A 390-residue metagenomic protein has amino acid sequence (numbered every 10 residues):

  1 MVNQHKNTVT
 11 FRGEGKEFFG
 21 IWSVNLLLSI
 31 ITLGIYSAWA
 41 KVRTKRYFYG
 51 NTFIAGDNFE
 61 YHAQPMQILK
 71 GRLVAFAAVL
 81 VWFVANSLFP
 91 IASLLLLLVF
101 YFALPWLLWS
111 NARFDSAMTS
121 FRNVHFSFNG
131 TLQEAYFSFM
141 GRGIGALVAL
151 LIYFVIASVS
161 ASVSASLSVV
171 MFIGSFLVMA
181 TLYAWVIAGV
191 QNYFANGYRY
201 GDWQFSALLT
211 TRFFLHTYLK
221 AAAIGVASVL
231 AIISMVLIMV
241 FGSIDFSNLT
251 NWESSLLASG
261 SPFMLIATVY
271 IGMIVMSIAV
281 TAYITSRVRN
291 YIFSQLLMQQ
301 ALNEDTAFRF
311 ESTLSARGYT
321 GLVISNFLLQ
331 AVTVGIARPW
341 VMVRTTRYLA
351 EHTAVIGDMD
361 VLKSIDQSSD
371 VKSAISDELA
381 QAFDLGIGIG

Functional and structural regions predicted by a protein language model:
M1-F18, W22-F154, L177-N192: Transmembrane-helix bundle segments that line or gate the permeation/cavity pathway in multi-pass membrane proteins
V2, A222, V226, L237-I238 (+2 more regions): Intrinsically disordered cytosolic tails
G15, Q64-A77, N129-V148, A207-S228 (+1 more regions): Loop-to-transmembrane boundary segments
V24-N25, G141, M171-S175, K220-A221 (+3 more regions): Alpha-helical transmembrane segments of MFS and MFS-like solute carriers/permeases
S29, L33, S37-A38, V124 (+6 more regions): Nonpolar helix-loop interface/hinge motif
F48-N58, H62, F114-L132, Y193-F214 (+2 more regions): Juxtamembrane inter-helical linkers in multi-pass membrane proteins
W82-F100, A149-M179, V229-T281, M342 (+2 more regions): Membrane-helix interface segments in multi-pass membrane proteins
Y153-K220: Loop-centered beta-sheet repeat module
